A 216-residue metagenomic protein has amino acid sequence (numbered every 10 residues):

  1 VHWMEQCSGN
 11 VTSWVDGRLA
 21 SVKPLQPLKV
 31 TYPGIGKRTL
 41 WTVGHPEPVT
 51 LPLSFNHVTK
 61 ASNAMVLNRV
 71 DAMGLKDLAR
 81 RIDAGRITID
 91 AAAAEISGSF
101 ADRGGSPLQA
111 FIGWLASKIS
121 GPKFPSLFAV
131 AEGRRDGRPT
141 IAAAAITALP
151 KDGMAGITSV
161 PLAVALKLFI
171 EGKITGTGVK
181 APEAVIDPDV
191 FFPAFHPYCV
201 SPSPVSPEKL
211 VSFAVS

Functional and structural regions predicted by a protein language model:
V1-S216: C-terminal catalytic/substrate-binding lobe primarily of soluble NAD(P)-dependent oxidoreductases
